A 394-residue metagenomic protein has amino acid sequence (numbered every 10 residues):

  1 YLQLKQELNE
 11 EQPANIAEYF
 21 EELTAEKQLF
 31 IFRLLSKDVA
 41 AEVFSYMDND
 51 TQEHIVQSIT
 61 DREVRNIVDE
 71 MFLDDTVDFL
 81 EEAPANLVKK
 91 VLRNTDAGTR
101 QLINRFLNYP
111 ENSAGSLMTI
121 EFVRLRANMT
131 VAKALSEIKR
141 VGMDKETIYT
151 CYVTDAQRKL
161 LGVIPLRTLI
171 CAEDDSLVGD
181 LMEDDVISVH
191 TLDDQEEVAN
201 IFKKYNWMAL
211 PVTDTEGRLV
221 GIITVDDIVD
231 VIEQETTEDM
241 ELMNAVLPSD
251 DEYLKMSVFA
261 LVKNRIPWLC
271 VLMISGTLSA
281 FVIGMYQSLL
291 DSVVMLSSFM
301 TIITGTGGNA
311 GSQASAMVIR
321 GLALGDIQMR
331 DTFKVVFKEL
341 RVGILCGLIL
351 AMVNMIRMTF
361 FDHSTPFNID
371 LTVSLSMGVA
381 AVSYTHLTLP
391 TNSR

Functional and structural regions predicted by a protein language model:
Y1-L247: Hydrophobic packing positions in regular secondary-structure scaffolds
D227-L261, S312-V335: Non-transmembrane, extramembrane segments of multi-pass ion/lipid transporters
T236-T237, L242-M295, I302-G305: Membrane-embedded transport module
C270, V336-L348: Selective transmembrane-helix segments that form parts of the transport pathway or gating/packing helices in multipass
S275, S279, L345-M358: Hydrophobic alpha-helical transmembrane segments that constitute the membrane-spanning cores of multi-pass membrane
M285-F299, S364-S376: Membrane-water interface of transmembrane alpha-helices in multipass transporters/channels
V353-I369: Hydrophobic, glycine/alanine-rich multi-pass transmembrane helices and their short helix-loop junctions in large
T385-T391: Conserved small/polar residues in nucleotide/adenosyl-binding loops
